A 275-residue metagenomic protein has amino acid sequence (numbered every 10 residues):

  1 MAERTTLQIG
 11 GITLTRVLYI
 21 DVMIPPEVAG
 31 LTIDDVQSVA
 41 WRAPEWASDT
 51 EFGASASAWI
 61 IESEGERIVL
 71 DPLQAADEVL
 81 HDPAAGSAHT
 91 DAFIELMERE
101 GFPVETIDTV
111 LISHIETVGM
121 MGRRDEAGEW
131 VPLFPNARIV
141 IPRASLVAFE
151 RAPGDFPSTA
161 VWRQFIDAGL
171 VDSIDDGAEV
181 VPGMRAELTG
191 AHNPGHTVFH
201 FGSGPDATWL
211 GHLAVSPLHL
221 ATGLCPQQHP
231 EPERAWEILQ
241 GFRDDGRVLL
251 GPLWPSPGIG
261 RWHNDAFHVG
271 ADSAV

Functional and structural regions predicted by a protein language model:
M1-E3, S55-S57, G128, D176 (+3 more regions): Residue-level marker for the onset of beta-strands and adjacent loop->beta junctions in well-ordered domains
M1-E98, T106-T109, D206-L213, I238 (+2 more regions): Metallo-beta-lactamase
P44-D49, A127-G128, A186-E187: Short, P/G- and charge-enriched loop/turn segments at secondary-structure junctions
A75-E78, S145, A152, R163-Q164 (+3 more regions): Metallo-beta-lactamase
A88-F102, T106, R124, L133-L188 (+1 more regions): Metallo-beta-lactamase
T106-V118: Metallo-beta-lactamase
M120-W130, G260-W262: Metal-dependent catalytic neighborhoods of phosphoester/phosphodiester hydrolases
P257-V275: Short, basic/aromatic-enriched C-terminal tail that caps enzymatic domains
